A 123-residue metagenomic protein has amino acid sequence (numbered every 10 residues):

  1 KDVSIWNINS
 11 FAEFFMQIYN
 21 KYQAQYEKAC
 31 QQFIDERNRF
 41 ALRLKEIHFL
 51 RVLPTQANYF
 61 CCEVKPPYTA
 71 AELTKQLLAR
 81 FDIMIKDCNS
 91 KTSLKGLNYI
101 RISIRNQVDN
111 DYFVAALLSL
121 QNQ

Functional and structural regions predicted by a protein language model:
K1-E46, L50-L53: PLP-dependent aminotransferase class I/II
I5, R51-V52, K75, K91-L94: Short secondary-structure boundary/capping segments
F14-F15, Q32, R39, E72 (+3 more regions): Alpha-helical elements of Rossmann-like donor-binding domains used by nucleotide-donor carbohydrate transfer enzymes
F33-I34, I47-F81, I104: Conserved PLP-binding catalytic core of the aspartate aminotransferase-like
A79-R80, K91-Q123: PLP-dependent enzyme catalytic core of the Aspartate aminotransferase-like
C88: Beta-hairpin "wing" of winged helix-turn-helix
